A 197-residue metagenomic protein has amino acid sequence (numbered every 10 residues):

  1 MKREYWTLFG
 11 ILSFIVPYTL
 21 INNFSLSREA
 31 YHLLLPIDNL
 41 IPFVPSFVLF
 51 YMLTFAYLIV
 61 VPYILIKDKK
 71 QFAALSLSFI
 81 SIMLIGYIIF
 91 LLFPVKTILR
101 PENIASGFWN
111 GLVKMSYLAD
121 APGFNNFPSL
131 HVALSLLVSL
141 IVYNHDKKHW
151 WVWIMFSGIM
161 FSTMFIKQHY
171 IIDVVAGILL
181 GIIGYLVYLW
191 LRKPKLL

Functional and structural regions predicted by a protein language model:
M1-L58, S106: N-terminal transmembrane-helix/juxtamembrane module of multi-pass inner/ER membrane proteins
K2-G10, A73-S81, W151-V152, I172: Alpha-helical transmembrane segments of integral membrane proteins
F9, S13, P17, L77 (+3 more regions): Hydrophobic faces of alpha-helical transmembrane segments in multi-pass integral membrane proteins
I15-L20, M83-L92, I154-K167: Aromatic-anchored segments of alpha-helical transmembrane domains
V16, L20, F24, V61 (+6 more regions): Hydrophobic membrane-targeting alpha-helices
L26-P36, I66-N144, K148-H149: Membrane-interface loops
V48-V61, I80, L84, L134: Hydrophobic alpha-helical transmembrane segments
V113-L197: Membrane-embedded catalytic cores of phosphoryl/pyrophosphoryl-handling enzymes
